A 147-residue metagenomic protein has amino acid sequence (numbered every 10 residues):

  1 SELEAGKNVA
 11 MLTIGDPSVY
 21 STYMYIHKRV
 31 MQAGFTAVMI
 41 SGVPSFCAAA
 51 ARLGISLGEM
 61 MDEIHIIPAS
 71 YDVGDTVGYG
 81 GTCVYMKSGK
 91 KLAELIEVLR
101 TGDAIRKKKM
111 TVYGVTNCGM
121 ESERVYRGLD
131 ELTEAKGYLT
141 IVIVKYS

Functional and structural regions predicted by a protein language model:
S1-F35, Y126, D130-L132, L139-I141 (+1 more regions): Class I S-adenosyl-L-methionine
M11-T13, M39-G42, G114-V115: General beta-strand structural signal in soluble alpha/beta enzymes
I14-R29, M60-V73, K91-K107, M120-L129: A short, terminal or domain-edge coil/loop segment
S18-Y79, T133: Class I SAM-dependent methyltransferase SAM-binding "motif I" and its flanking Rossmann-like core
G78-S147: A contiguous loop/helix-start segment that scaffolds small-molecule binding in enzyme catalytic cores
